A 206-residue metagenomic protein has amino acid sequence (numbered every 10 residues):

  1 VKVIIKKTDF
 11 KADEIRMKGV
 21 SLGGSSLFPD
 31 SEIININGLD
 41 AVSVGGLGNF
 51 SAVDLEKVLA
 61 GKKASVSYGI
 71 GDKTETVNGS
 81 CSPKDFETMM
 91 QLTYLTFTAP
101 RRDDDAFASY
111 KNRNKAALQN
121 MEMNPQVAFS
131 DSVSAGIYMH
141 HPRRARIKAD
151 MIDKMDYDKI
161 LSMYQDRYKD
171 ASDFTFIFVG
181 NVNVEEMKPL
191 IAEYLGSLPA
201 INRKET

Functional and structural regions predicted by a protein language model:
V1-A12: N- or domain-start disorder-to-order transition segments that initiate the globular core
K11-S43, L47-A99, K111-Q119, N124-K154 (+1 more regions): M16 family metallopeptidases and their MPP-like homologs
Y157: Phosphate-interacting basic helix/loop segments used at nucleotide- and nucleic-acid interfaces
Q165-Y168: Replace "in large, NTP-powered and nucleic-acid-processing enzymes" with "in large, NTP-powered factors and other
D170, T175-T206: An aromatic/glycine/proline-enriched structural segment found at the starts of mature extracellular/organellar domains
